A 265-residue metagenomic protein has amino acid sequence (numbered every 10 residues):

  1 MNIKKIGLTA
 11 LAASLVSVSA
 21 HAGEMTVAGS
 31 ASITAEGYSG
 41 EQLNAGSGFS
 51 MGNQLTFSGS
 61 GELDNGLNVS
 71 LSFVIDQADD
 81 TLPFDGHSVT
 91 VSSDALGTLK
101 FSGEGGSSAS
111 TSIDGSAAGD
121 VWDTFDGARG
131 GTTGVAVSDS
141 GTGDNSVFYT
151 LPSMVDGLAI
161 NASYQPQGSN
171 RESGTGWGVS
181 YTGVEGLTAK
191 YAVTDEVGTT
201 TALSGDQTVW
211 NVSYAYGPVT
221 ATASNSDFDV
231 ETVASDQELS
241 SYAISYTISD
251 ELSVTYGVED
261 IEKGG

Functional and structural regions predicted by a protein language model:
M1-G265: Outer-membrane beta-barrel proteins
